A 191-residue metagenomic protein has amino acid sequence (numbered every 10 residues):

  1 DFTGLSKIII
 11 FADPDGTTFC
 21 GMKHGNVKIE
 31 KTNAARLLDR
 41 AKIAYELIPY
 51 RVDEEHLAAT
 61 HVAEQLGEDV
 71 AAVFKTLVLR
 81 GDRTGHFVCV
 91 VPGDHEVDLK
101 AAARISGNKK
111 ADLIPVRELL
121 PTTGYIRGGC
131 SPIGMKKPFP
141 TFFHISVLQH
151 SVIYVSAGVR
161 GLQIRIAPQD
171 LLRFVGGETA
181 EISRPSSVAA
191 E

Functional and structural regions predicted by a protein language model:
I8-E191: Extended, low-hydrophobicity, polar/charged segments
